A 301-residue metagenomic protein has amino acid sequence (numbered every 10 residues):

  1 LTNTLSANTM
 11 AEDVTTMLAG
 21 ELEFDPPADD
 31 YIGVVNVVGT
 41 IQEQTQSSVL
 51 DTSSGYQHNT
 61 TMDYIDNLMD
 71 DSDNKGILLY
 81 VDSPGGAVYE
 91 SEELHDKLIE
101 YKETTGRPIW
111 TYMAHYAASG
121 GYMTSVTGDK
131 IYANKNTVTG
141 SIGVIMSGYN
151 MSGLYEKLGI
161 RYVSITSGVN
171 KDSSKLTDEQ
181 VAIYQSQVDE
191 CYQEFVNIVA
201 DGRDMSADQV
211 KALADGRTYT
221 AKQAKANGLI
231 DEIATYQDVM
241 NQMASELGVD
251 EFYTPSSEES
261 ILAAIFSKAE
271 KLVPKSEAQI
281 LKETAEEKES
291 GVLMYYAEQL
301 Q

Functional and structural regions predicted by a protein language model:
L1-W110, Y116-A117, K130-Y132, G148-Q301: N-terminal organellar transit peptides
E92, T124, V144: Short amphipathic alpha-helical segments
S119-G121: Short, conserved loop-to-beta-strand elements that form functional interface hotspots
M123-T124, L154: Hydrophobic/aromatic ligand-binding patch that stacks against planar heteroaromatic rings of cofactors or nucleotides
T124-S125, A224: Hydrophobic/aromatic residues within transmembrane alpha-helices of multi-pass small-molecule transporters
T127-M146: Zinc-dependent metallopeptidase catalytic helix centered on the HExxH motif and its immediate flanking segment
